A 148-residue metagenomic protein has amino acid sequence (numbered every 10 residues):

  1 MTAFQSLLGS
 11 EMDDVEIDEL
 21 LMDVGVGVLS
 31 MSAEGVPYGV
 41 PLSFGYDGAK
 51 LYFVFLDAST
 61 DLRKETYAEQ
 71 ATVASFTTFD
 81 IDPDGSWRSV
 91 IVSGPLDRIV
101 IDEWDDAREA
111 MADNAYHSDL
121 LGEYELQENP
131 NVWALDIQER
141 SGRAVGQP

Functional and structural regions predicted by a protein language model:
M1-M22: Extreme N-terminal tail/first-helix region
S6, D80, D84-P148: Charged, gly/pro-rich active-site loop segments
E19-A33, V73-T78: A short, Trp-centered hydrophobic/proline-enriched beta-strand micro-motif
L21, T66-A68, M111: A generic structural signal for nonpolar/aromatic side chains embedded in well-ordered alpha-helices
G25-G27, V40, D47-A49, Q70-A74 (+2 more regions): A generic structural signal for short beta-strands and their flanking turns/coil linkers
A33-P37, G45-D47: Feature captures eukaryotic membrane-trafficking machinery centered on endolysosomal pathways and lysosome-related
G45-D82: A short mixed-secondary-structure module that forms the rim of ligand-binding clefts
